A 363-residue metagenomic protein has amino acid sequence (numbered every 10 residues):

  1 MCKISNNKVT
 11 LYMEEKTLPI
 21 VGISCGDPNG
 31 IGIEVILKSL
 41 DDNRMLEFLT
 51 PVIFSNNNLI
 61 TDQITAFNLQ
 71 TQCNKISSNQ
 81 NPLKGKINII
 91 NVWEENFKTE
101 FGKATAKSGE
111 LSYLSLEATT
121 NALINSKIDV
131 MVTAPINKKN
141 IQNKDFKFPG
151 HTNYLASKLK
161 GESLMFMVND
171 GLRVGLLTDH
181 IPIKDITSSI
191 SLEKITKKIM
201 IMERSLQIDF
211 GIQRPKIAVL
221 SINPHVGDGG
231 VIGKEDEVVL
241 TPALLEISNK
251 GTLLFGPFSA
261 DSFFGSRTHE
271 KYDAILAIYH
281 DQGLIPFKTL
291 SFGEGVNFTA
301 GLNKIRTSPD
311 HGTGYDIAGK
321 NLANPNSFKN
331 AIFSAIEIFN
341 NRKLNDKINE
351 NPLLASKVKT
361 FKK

Functional and structural regions predicted by a protein language model:
C2-G150, E193-I278, Q282-K288, F292-G295 (+3 more regions): Contiguous, glycine/small-aliphatic-enriched amphipathic segments in soluble metabolic enzymes
Q142-L164: Glycine/threonine-rich beta-strand-loop-alpha-helix active-site module that forms ligand/phosphate-binding
K158-L172, L302-D316: Short, flexible loop segments at boundaries between secondary-structure elements
M167-S189, E193-T196: Ligand-binding beta-strand-loop-alpha-helix segment within the catalytic cores of soluble metabolic enzymes
